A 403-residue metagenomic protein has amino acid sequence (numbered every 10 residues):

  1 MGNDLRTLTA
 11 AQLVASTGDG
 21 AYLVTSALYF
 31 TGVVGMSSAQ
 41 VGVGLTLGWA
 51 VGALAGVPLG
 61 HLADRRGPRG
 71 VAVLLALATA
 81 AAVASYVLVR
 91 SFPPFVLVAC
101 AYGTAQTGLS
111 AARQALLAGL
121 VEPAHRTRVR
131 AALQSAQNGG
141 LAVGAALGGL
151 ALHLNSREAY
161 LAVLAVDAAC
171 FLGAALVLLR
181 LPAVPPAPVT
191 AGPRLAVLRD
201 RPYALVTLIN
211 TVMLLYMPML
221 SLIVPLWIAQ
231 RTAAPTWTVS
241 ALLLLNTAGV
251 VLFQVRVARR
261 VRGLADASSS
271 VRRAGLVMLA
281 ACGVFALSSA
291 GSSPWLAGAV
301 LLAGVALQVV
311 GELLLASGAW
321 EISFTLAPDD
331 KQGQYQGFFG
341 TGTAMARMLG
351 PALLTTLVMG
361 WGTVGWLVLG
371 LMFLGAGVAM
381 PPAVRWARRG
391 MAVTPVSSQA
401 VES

Functional and structural regions predicted by a protein language model:
M1-A50, P202-N246: Helix-loop boundary and gating motifs at the non-cytosolic
M1-R6, L181-M213, E402-S403: Juxtamembrane intracellular "pre-TM" segments in multi-pass secondary transporters
A53-R90: Conserved MFS/SLC helix-loop-helix module at the cytosolic interface between two early adjacent transmembrane helices
L54-G67, L152, L252-V271: Helix-to-loop junctions at the C-terminal end of transmembrane segments in multipass secondary transporters
G70-S85, A168, S269-F285: Structural signature of the two symmetry-related core transmembrane helices
V98-G139: Cytoplasmic helix-loop-helix junction between adjacent transmembrane helices in 12-TM secondary transporters
G149, A169-A187, A379-A383: C-terminal membrane-cytosol helix-exit motif in multi-pass small-molecule transporters
S269-L315: C-terminal transmembrane helical hairpin of 12-TM major facilitator-type secondary transporters
